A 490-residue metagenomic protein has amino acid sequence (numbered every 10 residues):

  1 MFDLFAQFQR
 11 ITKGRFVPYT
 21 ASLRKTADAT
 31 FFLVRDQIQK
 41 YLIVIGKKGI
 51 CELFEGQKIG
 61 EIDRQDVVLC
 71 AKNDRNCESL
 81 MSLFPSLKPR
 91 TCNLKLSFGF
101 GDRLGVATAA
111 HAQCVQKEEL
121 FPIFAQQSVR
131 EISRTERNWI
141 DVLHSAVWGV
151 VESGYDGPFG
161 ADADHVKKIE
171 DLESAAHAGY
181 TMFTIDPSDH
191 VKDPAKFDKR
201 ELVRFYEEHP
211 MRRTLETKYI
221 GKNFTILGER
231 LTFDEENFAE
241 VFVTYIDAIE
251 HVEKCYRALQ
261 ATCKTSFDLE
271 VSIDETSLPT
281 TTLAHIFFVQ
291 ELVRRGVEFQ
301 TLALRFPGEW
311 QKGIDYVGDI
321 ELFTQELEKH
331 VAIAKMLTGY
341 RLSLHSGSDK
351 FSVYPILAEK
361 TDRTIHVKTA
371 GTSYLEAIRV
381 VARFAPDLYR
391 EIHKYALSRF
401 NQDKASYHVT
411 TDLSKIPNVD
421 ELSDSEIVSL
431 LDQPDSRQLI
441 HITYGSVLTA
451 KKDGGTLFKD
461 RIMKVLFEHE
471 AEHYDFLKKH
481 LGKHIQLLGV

Functional and structural regions predicted by a protein language model:
M1-I132, R137-S145, V151-S153, I169-V191 (+5 more regions): Active-site capping/gating regions of soluble enzymes
F159-A163, E235-I246, V317-I320: The substrate-binding groove and active-site-proximal loops of carbohydrate-active enzymes, especially glycoside
G160, E270, R341: Hydrophobic "anchor" residues on beta-strands that sit immediately upstream of conserved functional sites
D164, V271, H345: Conserved, mostly hydrophobic/aromatic
D193-D247: Active-site-proximal, glycine-rich beta->alpha crossover segments in alpha/beta enzymes that shape flexible
T265-L269: Short, conserved phosphate-binding/catalytic loop or strand-edge motifs used in phosphoryl-/nucleotidyl-transfer
I273-E275: Short glycine-centered, acidic/aromatic-flanked micro-motifs in structured strand/loop junctions that mark active-site
